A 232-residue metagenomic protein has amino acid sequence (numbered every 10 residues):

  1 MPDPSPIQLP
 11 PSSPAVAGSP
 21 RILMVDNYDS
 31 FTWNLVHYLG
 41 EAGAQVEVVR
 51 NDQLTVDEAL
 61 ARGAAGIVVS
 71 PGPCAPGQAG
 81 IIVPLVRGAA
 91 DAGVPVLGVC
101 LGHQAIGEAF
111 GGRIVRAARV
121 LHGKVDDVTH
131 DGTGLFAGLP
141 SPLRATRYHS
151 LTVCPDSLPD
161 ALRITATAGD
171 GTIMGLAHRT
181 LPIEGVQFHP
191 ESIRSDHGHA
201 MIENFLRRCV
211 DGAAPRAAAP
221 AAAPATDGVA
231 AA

Functional and structural regions predicted by a protein language model:
M1-V94, D196, A200-A232: N-terminal beta1-alpha1 cap of cysteine-dependent amidohydrolase-like domains
E47-Q53, D126-H130, A145-Y148, A166-G169: Short gly/ser/thr-rich secondary-structure transition/capping motifs
A61-G138, P142, I202-N204: Cysteine-nucleophile active-site neighborhood
P73-A75, T152, E191-I193: Short histidine/acidic/glycine/proline-rich micro-motifs that form metal- and phosphate-coordinating active-site loops
C100, H149, H189: Histidine-centered divalent metal-coordination motifs
G134-T180: Catalytic beta-strand/loop cores that center a nucleophilic Ser/Cys/Thr and support acyl-enzyme chemistry
G169-G212, R216: A glycine-centered loop/beta-turn motif at secondary-structure junctions
